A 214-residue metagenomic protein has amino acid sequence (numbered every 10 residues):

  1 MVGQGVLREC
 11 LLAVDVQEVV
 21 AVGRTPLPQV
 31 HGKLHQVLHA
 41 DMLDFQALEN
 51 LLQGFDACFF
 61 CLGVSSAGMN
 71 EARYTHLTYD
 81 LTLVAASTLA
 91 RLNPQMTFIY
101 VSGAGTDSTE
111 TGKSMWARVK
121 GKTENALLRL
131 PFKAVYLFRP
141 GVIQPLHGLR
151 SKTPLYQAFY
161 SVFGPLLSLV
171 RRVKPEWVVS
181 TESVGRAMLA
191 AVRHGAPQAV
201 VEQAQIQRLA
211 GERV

Functional and structural regions predicted by a protein language model:
G3-Q4: N-terminal Rossmann-fold NAD(P) dinucleotide-binding loop
R8-A13, A67-M69, N93-V101: N-terminal Rossmann-like NAD(P)+-binding domain of SDR-like oxidoreductases, especially those catalyzing
L12-D15, G32, S108-A199, A204-G211: Oxidoreductase cofactor-interface core, primarily capturing Rossmann-like NAD(P)-dependent enzymes
A21-P28: Short, polar loop motifs at secondary-structure junctions
V22, C61, F98-A104, F138-P140: SDR active-site strand-loop-helix element
H35-V84, T88-L92, D107: NAD(P)H-binding glycine-rich loop region in Rossmannoid oxidoreductase-like domains and their noncatalytic homologs
